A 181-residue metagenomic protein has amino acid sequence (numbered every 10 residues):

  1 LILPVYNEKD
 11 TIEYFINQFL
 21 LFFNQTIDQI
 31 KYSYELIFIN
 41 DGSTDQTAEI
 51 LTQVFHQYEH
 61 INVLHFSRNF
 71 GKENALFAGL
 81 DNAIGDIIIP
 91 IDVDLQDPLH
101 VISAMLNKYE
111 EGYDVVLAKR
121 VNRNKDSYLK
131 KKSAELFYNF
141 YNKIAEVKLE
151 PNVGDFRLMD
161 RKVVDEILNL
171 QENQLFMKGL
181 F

Functional and structural regions predicted by a protein language model:
L1-L3, I12, F19, Y34-I39: Hydrophobic targeting segments
E8-I27: Short, well-formed alpha-helical segments that are part of the catalytic scaffolds of diverse glycosyltransferases
E8-T11, S43, P98: Donor nucleotide-sugar binding loop of glycosyltransferases
I27, Y34-I37, A48-N82, K119: Conserved donor nucleotide-binding strand/loop of the catalytic core
I37-E49, L95-Q96: A conserved acidic beta->alpha catalytic loop
L64-R68, K72-N82, L99-L180: Acceptor/aglycone-binding surface of glycosyltransferases and processive sugar-polymer synthases
F66, I91-V93: Catalytic metal- and UDP-sugar-binding loop of GT-A-like glycosyltransferases, i.e., residues flanking the conserved
I88: Short aromatic/hydrophobic "clamp" motif used to bind/position activated sugar donors
